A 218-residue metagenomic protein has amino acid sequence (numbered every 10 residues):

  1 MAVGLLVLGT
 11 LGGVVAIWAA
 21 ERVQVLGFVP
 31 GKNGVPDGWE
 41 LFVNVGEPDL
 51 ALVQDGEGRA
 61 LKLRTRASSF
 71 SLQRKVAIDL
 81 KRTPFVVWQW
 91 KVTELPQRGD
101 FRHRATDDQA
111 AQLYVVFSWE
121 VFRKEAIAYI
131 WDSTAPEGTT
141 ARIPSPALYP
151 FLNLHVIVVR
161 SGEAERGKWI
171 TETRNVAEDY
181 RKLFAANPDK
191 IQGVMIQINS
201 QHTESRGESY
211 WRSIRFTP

Functional and structural regions predicted by a protein language model:
A2-G13: Bacterial N-terminal signal peptides
W18-V43: Extracellular carbohydrate-recognition regions
F28, V194, R212-F216: Extracellular beta-strand elements of beta-rich domains used for carbohydrate recognition/degradation or cell-matrix
L50-S71: Short carbohydrate-recognition loop motifs
K75-V86, E163-R166: Extracellular/lumenal carbohydrate-interaction signature centered on repeated Trp-anchored short motifs
Q89-L95, S118, A177-D179: Solvent-exposed strand-to-loop "edge" motifs in beta-rich extracellular domains
D108-L113, F151-G162, R166-S205: Extracellular beta-strand ligand-recognition surfaces/modules
D108-N153: Extracellular/luminal beta-rich ligand-recognition and adhesion surfaces characterized by aromatic-Gly/Pro-enriched
